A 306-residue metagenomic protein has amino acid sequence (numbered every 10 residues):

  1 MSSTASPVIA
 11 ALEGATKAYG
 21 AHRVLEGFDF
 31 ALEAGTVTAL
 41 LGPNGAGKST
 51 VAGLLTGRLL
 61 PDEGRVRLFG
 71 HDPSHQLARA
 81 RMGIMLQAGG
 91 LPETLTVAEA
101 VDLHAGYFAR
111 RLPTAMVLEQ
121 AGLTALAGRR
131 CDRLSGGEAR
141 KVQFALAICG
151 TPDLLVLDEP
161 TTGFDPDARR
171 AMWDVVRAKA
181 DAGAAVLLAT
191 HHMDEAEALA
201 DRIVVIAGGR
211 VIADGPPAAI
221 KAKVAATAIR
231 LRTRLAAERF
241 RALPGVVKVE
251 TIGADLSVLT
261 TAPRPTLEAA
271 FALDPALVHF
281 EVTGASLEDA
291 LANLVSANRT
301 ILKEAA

Functional and structural regions predicted by a protein language model:
S2-T4, T261-A306: C-terminal coupling/interaction segments
A10, L25-G27: Conserved structural motif at the start of ABC-family nucleotide-binding domains
L41-P43: The feature captures the beta-strand-to-loop junction immediately N-terminal to the Walker
T56, G64-S74, A78: Conserved ABC transporter NBD signature motif
D102, G106, L112-A127: Conserved ABC ATPase "signature" region
L155-E159: Catalytic Walker B motif of ABC-type/P-loop ATPase nucleotide-binding domains
W173-T261: ABC transporter nucleotide-binding domain
